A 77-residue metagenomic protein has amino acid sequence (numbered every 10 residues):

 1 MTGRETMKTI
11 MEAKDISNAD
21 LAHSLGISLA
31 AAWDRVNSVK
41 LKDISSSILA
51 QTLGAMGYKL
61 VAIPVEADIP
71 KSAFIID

Functional and structural regions predicted by a protein language model:
M1-I16, S24: A short, Lys/Arg-rich alpha-helix, primarily the initiator
G26-D43: Recognition helix of helix-turn-helix/homeodomain-like DNA-binding domains that insert into the DNA major groove
D34, G54, V61-D77: Short, charged recognition helix plus adjacent turn of helix-turn-helix-like nucleic-acid-binding domains
V39-G54: Short, basic-rich loop-to-helix N-cap that marks the start of a DNA-contacting helix
